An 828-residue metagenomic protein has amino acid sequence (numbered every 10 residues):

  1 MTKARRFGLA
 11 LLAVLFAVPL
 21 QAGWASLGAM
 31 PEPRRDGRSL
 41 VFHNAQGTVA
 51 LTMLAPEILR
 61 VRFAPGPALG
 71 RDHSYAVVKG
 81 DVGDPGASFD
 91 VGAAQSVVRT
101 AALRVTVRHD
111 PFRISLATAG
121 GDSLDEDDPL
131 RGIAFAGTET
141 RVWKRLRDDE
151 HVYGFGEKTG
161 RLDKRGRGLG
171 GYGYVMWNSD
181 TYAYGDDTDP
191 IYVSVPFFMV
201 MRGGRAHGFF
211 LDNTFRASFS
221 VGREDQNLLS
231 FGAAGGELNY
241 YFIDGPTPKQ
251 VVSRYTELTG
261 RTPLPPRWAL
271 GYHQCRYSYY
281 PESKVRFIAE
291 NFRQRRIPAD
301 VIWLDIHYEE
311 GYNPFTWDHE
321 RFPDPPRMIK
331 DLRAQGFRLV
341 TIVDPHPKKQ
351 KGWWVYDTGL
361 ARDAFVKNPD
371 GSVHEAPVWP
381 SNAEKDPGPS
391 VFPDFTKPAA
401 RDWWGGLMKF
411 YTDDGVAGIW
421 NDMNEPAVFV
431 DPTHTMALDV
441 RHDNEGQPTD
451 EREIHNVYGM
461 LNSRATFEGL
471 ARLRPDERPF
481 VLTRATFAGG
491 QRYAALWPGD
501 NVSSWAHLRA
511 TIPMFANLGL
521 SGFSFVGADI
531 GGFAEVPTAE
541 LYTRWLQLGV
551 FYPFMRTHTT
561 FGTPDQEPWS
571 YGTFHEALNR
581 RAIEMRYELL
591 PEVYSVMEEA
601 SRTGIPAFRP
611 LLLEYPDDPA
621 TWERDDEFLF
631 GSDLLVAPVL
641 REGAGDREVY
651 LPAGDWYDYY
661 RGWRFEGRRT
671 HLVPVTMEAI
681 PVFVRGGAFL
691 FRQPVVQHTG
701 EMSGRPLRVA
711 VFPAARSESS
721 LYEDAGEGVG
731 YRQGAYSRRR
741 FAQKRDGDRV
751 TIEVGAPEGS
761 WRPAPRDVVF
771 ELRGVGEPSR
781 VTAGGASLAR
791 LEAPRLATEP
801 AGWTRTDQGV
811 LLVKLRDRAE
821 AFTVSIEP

Functional and structural regions predicted by a protein language model:
M1-L11: Bacterial N-terminal signal peptides that target proteins for export
R6-G8, V91, A289, L518 (+4 more regions): Hydrophobic alpha-helical segments and their boundary regions
F7-L9, E309, W803: Short amphipathic alpha-helical "recognition" segments used for binding
A10-P19: Bacterial N-terminal signal peptides
A22-W268, C275-Y277, P281-K284, A289-E290 (+11 more regions): N-terminal accessory segment at the very beginning of proteins
G23, G121-A679, V684-R685: Catalytic-domain carbohydrate-binding cleft regions of carbohydrate-active enzymes
